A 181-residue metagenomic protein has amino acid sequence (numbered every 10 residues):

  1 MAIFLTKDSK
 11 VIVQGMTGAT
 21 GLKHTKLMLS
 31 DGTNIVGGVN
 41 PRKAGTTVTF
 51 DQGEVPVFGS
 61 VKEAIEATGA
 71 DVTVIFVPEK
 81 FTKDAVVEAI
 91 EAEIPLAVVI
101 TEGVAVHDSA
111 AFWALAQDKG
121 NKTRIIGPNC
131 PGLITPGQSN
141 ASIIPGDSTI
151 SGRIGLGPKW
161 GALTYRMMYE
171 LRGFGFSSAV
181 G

Functional and structural regions predicted by a protein language model:
V13, G37-N40, V99, R124-N129 (+3 more regions): General beta-strand structural signal in soluble alpha/beta enzymes
M16-T17, V39-A44, E79-K80, V99-V106 (+1 more regions): Short, ordered loop/turn segments at secondary-structure junctions
G21, T82, T164: N-terminal Rossmann-fold NAD(P) dinucleotide-binding loop
K23, L29-D51, P128, G181: NAD(P)-binding Rossmann-fold cofactor-contacting core
T25, V61, V86-I90, M168: Generic hydrophobic/aromatic pocket-lining and core-packing "Φ" positions
I65-V72, F76, K80-G103: Rossmann-fold NAD(P) dinucleotide-binding segment
E102-R124: Rossmann-fold NAD(P)-binding glycine/threonine-rich loop
D147-G181: Short glycine-cluster motifs
